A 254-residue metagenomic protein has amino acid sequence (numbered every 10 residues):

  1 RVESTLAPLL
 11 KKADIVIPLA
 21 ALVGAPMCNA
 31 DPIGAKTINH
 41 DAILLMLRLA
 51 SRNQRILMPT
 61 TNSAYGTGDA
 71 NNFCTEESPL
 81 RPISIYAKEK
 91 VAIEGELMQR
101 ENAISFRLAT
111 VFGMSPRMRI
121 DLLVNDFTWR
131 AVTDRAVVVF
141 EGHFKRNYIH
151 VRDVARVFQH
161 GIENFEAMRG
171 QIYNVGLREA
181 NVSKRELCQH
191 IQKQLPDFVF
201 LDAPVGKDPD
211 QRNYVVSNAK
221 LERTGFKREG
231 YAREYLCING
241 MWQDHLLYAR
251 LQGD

Functional and structural regions predicted by a protein language model:
V2-I38: NAD(P)H-binding glycine-rich loop region in Rossmannoid oxidoreductase-like domains and their noncatalytic homologs
P18, L44-I85: Conserved Rossmann-fold NAD(P)-dependent oxidoreductase catalytic core, especially the SDR/UDP-sugar
P26-I33, T67-N72, P116-R117: Conserved catalytic-core motifs of eukaryotic protein kinase domains, centered on the activation segment
A30, G34-L45, L80, S84 (+1 more regions): Glycine-rich NAD(P)-binding loop of the Rossmann-fold in SDR/ketoreductase-type enzymes
A42, M46-A50, E96-L97, V157 (+1 more regions): Hydrophobic positions on the long internal alpha-helix of Rossmann-like NAD(P)-dependent oxidoreductase domains
I83, G95-R146, V151-Q159, Q192: NAD(P)-dependent short-chain dehydrogenase/reductase
A131-R135, V139-G230, Q252: C-terminal substrate-binding subdomain of Rossmann-fold SDR/epimerase-dehydratase oxidoreductases
K227-N239, Q243: Conserved catalytic-core motifs of GNAT/GCN5-like acyltransferases
